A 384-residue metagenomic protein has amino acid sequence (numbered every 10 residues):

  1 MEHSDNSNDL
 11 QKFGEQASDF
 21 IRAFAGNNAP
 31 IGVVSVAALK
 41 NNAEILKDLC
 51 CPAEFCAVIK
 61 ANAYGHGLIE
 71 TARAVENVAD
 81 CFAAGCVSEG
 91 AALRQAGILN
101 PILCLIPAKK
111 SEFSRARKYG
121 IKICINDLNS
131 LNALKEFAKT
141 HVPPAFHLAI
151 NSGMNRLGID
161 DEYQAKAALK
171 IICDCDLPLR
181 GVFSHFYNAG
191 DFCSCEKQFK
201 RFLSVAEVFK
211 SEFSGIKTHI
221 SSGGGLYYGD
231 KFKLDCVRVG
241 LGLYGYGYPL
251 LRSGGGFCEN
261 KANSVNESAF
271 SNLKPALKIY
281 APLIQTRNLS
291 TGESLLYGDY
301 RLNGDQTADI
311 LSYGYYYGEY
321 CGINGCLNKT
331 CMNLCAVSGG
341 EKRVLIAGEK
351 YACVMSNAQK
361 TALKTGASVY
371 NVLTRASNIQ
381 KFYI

Functional and structural regions predicted by a protein language model:
E2-S35, K40, E89, A108 (+3 more regions): Active-site anion/phosphate-binding pocket segments in diverse small-molecule metabolic enzymes
Q16, A25-G26, P30-N41, C51-K217: Active-site-proximal beta-alpha core segment in soluble small-molecule metabolic enzymes
